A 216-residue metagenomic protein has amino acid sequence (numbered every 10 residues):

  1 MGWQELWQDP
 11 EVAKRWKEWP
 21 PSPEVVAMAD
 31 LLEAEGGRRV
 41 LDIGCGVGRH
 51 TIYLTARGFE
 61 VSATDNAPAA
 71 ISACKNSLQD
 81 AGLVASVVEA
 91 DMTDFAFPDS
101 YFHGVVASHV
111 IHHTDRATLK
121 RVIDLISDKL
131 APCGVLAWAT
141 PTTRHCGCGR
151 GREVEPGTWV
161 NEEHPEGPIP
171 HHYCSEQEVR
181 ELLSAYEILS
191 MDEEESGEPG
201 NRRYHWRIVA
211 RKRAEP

Functional and structural regions predicted by a protein language model:
M1-V40, G46-A96, T118-R121, V135-P216: Class I (Rossmann-like) S-adenosyl-L-methionine-dependent methyltransferase catalytic domain, capturing the SAM-binding
T93-V105: A short acidic, Gly/Pro-enriched loop at the edge of an enzyme's catalytic core that lines a small-molecule cofactor
A107-V110: A short beta-strand submotif of the Rossmann-like class I SAM-dependent methyltransferase core that lines
H112-T114: A short His-aromatic
K120-P132: A short glycine-rich, Lys/Arg-flanked "PGG" loop and its adjoining helix->strand segment in the class I
